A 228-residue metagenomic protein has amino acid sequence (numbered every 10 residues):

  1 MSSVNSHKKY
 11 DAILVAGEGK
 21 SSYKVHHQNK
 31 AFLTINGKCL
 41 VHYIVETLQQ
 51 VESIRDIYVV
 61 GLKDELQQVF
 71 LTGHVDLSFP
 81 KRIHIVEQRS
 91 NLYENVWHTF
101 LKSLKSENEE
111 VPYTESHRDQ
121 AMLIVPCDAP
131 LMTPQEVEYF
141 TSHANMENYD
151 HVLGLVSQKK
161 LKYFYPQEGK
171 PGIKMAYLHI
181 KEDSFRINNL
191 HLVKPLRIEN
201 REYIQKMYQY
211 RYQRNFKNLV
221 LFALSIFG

Functional and structural regions predicted by a protein language model:
M1-H26: N-terminal nucleotide-binding beta1-loop-alpha1 segment
H27-V45: Short catalytic helix/loop segments, enriched in acidic residues and glycine and frequently bearing histidine
T47-I54: Short, acidic, metal-binding catalytic loop of nucleotide-sugar glycosyltransferases
D64-F70: Short, charged/polar "capping" segments at the starts of alpha-helices and the immediately preceding loops
T72-Q120, L131-M132: Short phosphate-binding loop-to-helix
A121-V125: Short aromatic-hydrophobic micro-motifs that form the base-stacking/packing surface for donor nucleotide recognition
P126-P130: The conserved acidic donor/metal-binding loop of glycosyltransferases
M132-G228: Conserved core of the sugar-phosphate nucleotidyltransferase
